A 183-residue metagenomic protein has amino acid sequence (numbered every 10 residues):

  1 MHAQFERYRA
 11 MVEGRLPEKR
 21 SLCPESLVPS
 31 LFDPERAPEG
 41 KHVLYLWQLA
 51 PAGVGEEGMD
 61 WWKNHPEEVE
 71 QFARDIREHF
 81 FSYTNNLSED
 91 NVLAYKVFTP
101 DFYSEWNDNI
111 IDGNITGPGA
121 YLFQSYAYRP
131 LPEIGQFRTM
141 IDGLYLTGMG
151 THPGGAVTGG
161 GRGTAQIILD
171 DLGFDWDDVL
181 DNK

Functional and structural regions predicted by a protein language model:
M1-A52, E105-Y126, L172: FAD cofactor-binding and catalytic pocket of flavoenzymes
M1-R7, L87-K96, D175, V179: Short N-terminal secondary-structure initiator segments
K19-L27, S82-H152: A glycine-rich dinucleotide-binding beta-alpha-beta segment and adjacent secondary-structure elements that constitute
K41, Y45, L49, N64 (+2 more regions): C-terminal structured subdomain/cap of oxidoreductase catalytic cores
G53-G58: Short acidic/His/Gly/Ser-rich catalytic and metal-binding motifs that mark active-site loops of diverse hydrolases
R77-F81: Non-transmembrane alpha-helical segments in soluble domains of secreted/periplasmic/extracellular proteins
